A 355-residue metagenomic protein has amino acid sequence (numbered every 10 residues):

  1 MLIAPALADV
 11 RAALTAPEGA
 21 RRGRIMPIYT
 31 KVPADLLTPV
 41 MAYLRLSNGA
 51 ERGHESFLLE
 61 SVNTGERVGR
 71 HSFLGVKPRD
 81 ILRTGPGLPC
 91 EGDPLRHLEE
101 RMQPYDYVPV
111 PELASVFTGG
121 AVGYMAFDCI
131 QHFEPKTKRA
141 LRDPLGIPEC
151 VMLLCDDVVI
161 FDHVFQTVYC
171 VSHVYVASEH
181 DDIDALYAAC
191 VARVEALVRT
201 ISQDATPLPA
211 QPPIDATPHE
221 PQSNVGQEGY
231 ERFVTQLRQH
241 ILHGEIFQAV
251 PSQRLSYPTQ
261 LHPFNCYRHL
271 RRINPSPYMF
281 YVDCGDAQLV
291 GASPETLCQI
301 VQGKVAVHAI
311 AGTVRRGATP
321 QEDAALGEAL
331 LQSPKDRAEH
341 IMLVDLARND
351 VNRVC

Functional and structural regions predicted by a protein language model:
M1-C355: Extended alpha-helical targeting/anchoring segments, especially N-terminal organellar/secretory targeting helices
